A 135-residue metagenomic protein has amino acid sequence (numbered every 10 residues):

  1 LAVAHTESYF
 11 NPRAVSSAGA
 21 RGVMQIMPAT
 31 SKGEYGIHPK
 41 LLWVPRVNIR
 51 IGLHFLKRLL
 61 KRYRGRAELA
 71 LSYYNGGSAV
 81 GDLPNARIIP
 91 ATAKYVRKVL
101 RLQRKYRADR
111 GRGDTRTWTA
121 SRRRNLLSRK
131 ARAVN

Functional and structural regions predicted by a protein language model:
L1, H5, A18-R21, G65: Extracytoplasmic
L1-N11, I49-L53, A70-G76, V99: Short, functionally critical alpha-helical segments immediately adjacent to catalytic or ligand/cofactor-binding
A14-S16, P84: Short, solvent-exposed loop/turn and secondary-structure capping segments
S17-I37, I51-G52, L56, S72 (+2 more regions): Substrate-binding/active-site groove segments that recognize and process beta-1,4-linked N-acetyl-hexosamine
P39-N48: A short, structured beta-strand-centered segment in the mid-to-C-terminal lobe of catalytic cores from group-transfer
G65, L69-T119: Catalytic and substrate-binding regions of cell-wall glycan-acting enzymes that process beta-1,4-linked
T117-N135: Low-complexity, Gly/Ser/Thr/Pro-rich intrinsically disordered linker/tail segments
